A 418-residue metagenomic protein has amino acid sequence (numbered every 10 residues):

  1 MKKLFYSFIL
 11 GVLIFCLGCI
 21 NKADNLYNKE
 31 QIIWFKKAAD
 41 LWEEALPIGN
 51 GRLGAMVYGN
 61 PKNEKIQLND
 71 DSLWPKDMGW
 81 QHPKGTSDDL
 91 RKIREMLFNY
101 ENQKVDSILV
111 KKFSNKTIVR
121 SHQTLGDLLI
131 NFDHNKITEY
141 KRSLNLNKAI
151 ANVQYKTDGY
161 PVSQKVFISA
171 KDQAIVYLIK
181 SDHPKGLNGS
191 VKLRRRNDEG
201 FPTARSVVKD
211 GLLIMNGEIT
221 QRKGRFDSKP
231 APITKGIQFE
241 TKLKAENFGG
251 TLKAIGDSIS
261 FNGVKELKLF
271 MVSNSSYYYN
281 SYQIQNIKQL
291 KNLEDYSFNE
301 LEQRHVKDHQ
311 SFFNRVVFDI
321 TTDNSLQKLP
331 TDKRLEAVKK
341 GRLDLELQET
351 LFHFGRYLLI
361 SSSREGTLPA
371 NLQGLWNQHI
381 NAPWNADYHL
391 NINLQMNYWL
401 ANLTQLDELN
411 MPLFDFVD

Functional and structural regions predicted by a protein language model:
M1-N25: Bacterial Sec-dependent N-terminal signal peptides
A23-D418: Aromatic-residue-lined binding/catalytic grooves and analogous aromatic/hydrophobic interfacial grooves in multimeric
